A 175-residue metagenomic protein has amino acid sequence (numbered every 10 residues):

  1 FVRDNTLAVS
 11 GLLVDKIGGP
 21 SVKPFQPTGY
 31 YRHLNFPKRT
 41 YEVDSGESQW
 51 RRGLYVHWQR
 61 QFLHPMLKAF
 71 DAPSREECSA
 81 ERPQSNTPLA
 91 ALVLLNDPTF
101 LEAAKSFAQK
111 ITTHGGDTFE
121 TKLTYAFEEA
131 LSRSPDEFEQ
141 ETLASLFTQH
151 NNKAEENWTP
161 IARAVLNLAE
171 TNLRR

Functional and structural regions predicted by a protein language model:
F1-K122, E156-R175: An acidic, gly/pro-interrupted, aromatic-rich
I111-A162: C-terminal structured "cap/appendage" subdomains that terminate the fold
